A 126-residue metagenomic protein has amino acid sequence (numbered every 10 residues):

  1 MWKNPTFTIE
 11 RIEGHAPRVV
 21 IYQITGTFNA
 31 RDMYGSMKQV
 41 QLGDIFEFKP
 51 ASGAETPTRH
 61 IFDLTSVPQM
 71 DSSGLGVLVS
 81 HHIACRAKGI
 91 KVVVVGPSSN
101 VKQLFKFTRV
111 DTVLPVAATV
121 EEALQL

Functional and structural regions predicted by a protein language model:
M1-Q23: Short beta-strand/loop segment at the start of cytosolic alpha/beta domains
E10, V95, A117: General small-molecule cofactor/ligand-binding pocket signal
I24-G26, T119: Active-site donor-binding loop signature of nucleotide-sugar glycosyltransferases
T27-L114: Amphipathic alpha-helical interaction surfaces in cytosolic regulatory modules
L114-T119, A123: Short acidic-hydrophobic, aromatic-tinged amphipathic segments that line or gate anion-handling sites
